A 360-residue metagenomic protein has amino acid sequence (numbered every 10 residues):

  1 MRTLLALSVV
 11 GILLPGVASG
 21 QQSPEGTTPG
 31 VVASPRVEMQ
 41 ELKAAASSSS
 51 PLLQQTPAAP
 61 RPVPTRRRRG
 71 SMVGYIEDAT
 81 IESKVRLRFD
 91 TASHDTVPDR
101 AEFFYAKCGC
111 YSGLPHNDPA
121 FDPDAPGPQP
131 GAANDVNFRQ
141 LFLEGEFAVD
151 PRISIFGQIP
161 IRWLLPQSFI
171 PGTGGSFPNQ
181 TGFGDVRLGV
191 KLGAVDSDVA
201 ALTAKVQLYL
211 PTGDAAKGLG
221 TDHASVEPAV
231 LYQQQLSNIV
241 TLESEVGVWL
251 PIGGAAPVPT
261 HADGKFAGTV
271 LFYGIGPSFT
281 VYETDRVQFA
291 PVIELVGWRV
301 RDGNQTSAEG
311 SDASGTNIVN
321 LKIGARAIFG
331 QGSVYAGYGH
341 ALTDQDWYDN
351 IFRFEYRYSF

Functional and structural regions predicted by a protein language model:
M1-L4: Positively charged n-region of N-terminal signal peptides that target proteins for export
A6-P15: Bacterial N-terminal signal peptides
G16-G20: N-terminal pre-domain segments used for targeting or regulation
Q21-E355: Transmembrane beta-barrel domains of Gram-negative outer membranes and organellar outer membranes
Y356-F360: Short beta-strand-to-coil "C-cap" segments at the C-terminal boundary of structured domains/repeats, marking
